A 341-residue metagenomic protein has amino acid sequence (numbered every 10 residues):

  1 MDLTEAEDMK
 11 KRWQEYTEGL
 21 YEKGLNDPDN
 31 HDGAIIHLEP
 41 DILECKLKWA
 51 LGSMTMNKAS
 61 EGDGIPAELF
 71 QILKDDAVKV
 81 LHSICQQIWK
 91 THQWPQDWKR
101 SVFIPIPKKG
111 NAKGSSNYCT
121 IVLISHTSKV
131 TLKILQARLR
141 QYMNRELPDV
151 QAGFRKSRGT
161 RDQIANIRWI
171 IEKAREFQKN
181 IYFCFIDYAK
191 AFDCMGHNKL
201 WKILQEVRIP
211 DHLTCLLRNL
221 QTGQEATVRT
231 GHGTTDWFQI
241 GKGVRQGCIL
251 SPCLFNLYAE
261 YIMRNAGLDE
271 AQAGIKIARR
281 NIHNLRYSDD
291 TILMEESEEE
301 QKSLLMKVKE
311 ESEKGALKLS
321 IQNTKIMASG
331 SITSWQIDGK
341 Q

Functional and structural regions predicted by a protein language model:
M1-N117, V122, H126-V130, L147: Surface-exposed loop/turn segments and immediately adjacent short secondary-structure elements within folded domains
M9, W13, G62, P66 (+12 more regions): Hydrophobic (often cysteine-bearing) scaffold residues that line and stabilize catalytic clefts of nucleotide/cofactor
G19-P28, N57-G62, K79, T91-D97 (+8 more regions): Short helix-interrupting loop/turn segments at helix-coil junctions
A34, H232, K318-Q341: Short, conserved micro-motifs composed of acidic
E44-S53, V80-I88, I134-R138, Q163-R175 (+3 more regions): Inter-domain linker/hinge segments that demarcate the starts of reverse transcriptase and RNase H-type modules
N57-I65, F103, K113-L123, R161-K202 (+1 more regions): Conserved catalytic palm subdomain of right-hand nucleotidyl-transferase polymerases, strongest for RNA-directed enzymes
Y188-S288, E295-L304, T324-A328: Conserved polymerase palm-domain catalytic core
